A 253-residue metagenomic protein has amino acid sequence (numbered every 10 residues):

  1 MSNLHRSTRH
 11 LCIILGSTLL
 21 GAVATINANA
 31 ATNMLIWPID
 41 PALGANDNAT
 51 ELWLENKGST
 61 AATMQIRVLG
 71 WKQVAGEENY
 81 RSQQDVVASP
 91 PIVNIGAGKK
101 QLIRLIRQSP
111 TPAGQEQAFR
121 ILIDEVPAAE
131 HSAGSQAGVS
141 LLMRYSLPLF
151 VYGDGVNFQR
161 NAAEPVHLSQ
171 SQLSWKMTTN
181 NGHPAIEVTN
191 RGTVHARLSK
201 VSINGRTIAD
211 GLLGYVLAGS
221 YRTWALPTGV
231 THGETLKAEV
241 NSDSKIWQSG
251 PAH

Functional and structural regions predicted by a protein language model:
S2-G16: Bacterial N-terminal signal peptides that target proteins for export
V23-N27: N-terminal signal peptide c-region/cleavage motif recognized by signal peptidases
A30-K57, P165-H183, L213: Beta-sheet-dominated interaction scaffolds and their linkers
N33-L35, K57-L105, S199: Surface-exposed binding patches on compact interaction domains or structured appendages
T50-N56, I103-L105, F119-D124, P184-N190: Buried hydrophobic-core signal for structured, non-transmembrane domains
E55-T60, P110, T189-H195: Short solvent-exposed strand-capping/beta-turn motif centered on an Asx-Ser/Thr pair
E78-T111, R206-G233: Intrinsically disordered, low-complexity Pro/Gly/Ser/Thr-rich segments with frequent PxxP/GP/PP motifs and embedded
Q108-R160, H232-H253: Terminal connector regions
